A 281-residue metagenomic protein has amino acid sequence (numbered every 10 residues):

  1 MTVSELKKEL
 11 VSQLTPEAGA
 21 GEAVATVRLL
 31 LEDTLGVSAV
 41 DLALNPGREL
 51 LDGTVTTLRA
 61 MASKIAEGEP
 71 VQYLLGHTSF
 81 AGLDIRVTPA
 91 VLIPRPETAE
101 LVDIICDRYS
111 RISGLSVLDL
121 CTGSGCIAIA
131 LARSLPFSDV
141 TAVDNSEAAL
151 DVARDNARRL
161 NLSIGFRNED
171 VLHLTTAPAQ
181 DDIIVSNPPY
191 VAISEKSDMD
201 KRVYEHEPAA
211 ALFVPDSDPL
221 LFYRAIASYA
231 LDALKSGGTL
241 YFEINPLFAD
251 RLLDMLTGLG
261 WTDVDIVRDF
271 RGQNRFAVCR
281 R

Functional and structural regions predicted by a protein language model:
M1-A43, R48-L50: Non-catalytic accessory regions of SAM-dependent methyltransferases
L14, Y109, A157, A230 (+1 more regions): Conserved hydrophobic residues forming the short capping helix/wall of the S-adenosyl-L-methionine
L29-D107: Conserved AdoMet
L30, G68, T98, I127 (+6 more regions): Residue-level signal for inorganic ion chemistry
Q72, V191-S194, L247: Active-site beta-alpha loop architecture of Rossmann-like, nucleotide-cofactor-dependent enzymes
E97-D198, A225: Conserved SAM/SAH cofactor-binding pocket of Class I
Y190-F222: Mobile active-site "lid"/loop adjacent to the S-adenosyl-L-methionine
D216-C279: Conserved Class I SAM-dependent methyltransferase catalytic core
